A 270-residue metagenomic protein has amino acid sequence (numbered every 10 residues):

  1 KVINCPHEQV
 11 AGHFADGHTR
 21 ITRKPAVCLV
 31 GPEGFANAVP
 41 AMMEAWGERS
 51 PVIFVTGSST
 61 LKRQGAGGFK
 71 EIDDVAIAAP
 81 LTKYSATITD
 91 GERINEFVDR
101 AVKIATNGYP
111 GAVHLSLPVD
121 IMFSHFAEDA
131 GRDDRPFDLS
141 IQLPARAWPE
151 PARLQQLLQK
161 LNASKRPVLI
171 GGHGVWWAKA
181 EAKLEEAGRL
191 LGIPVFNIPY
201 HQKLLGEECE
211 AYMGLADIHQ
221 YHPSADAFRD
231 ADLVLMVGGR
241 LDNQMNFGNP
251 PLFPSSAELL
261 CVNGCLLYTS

Functional and structural regions predicted by a protein language model:
K1-S270: N-terminal alpha/beta PP-like core and its mobile active-site loop of ThDP/TPP-dependent enzymes
